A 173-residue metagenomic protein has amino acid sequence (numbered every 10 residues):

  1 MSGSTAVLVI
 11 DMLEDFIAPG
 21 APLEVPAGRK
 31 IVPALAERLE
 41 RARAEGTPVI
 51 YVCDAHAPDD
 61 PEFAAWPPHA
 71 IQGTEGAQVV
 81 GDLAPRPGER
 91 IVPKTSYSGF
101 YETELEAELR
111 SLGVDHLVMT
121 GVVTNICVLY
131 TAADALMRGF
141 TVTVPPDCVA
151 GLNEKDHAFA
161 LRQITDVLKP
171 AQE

Functional and structural regions predicted by a protein language model:
M1-A6, P33, E37-E45, P68-E173: Active-site-adjacent betaalpha module
A6-L13: Acidic-leg catalytic submotif of subtilisin-like serine proteases
I10, C53, P146: Active-site flanking residues adjacent to catalytic metal/cofactor-binding acidic residues
E14, A18, A57, A150: Short, glycine/acidic-enriched loop or turn micro-motifs at the edges of active sites
A21-G28, A65-A70: Short glycine-enriched, charge-decorated loop/helix-capping segments at active-site entrances that position
T47-D54: Short beta-strand segments at enzyme active-site cores
H56-W66: Acidic, proline/glycine-rich short linear motifs
